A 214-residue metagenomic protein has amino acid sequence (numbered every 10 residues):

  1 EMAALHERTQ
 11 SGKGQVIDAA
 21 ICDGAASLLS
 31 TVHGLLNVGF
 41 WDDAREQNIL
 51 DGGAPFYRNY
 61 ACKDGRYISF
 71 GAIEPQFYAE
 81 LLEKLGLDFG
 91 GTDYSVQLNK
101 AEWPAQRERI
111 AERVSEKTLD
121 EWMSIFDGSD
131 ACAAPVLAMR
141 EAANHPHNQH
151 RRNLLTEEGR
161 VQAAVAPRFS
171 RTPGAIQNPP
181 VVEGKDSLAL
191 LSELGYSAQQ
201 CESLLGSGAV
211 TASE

Functional and structural regions predicted by a protein language model:
E1-I73: Active-site-adjacent "lid/gating" segments in soluble enzymes
F56-S129, A133: Aromatic-enriched alpha-helical interface/lid elements that frame and gate functional surfaces
E102, E141-H145, A212: Beta-rich nucleic-acid/ligand-interaction surfaces
D120, D127-Q177: A glycine-rich dinucleotide-binding beta-alpha-beta segment and adjacent secondary-structure elements that constitute
E157-S203: Flexible, small-/acidic-enriched active-site or ligand-binding loops
Q199-E214: Amphipathic terminal alpha-helices
